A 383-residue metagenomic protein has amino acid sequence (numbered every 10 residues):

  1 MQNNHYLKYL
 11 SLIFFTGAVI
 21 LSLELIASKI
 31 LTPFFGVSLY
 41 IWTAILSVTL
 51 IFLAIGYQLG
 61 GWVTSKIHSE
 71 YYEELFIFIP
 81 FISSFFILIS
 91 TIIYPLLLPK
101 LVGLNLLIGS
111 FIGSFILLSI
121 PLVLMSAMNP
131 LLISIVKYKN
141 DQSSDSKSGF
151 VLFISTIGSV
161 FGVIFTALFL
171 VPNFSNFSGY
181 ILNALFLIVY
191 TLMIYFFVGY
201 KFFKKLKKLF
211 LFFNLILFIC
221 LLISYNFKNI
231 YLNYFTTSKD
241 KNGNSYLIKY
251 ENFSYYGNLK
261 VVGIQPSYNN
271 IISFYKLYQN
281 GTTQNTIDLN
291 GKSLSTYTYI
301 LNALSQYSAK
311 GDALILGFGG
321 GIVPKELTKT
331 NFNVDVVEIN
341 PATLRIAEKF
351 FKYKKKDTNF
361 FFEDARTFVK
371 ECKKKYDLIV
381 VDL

Functional and structural regions predicted by a protein language model:
M1-E251, G263-I272, G281-T282, N302 (+7 more regions): Alpha-helical transmembrane segments of multi-pass membrane proteins
F253, S293-T296, I315: Short secondary-structure boundary/capping elements
Y255-V262: A short loop-to-beta-strand scaffold at the N-terminal edge of the catalytic core in hydrolase folds
Y256, I272-F274, K355: Extracytoplasmic
L277: Short aromatic-centered micro-motifs
T286-L289, E326, E371: Short histidine-centered beta-strand/loop micro-motifs that create catalytic or ligand/metal-coordination sites
T286-T298: Conserved SAM-binding loop and adjacent beta-strand
